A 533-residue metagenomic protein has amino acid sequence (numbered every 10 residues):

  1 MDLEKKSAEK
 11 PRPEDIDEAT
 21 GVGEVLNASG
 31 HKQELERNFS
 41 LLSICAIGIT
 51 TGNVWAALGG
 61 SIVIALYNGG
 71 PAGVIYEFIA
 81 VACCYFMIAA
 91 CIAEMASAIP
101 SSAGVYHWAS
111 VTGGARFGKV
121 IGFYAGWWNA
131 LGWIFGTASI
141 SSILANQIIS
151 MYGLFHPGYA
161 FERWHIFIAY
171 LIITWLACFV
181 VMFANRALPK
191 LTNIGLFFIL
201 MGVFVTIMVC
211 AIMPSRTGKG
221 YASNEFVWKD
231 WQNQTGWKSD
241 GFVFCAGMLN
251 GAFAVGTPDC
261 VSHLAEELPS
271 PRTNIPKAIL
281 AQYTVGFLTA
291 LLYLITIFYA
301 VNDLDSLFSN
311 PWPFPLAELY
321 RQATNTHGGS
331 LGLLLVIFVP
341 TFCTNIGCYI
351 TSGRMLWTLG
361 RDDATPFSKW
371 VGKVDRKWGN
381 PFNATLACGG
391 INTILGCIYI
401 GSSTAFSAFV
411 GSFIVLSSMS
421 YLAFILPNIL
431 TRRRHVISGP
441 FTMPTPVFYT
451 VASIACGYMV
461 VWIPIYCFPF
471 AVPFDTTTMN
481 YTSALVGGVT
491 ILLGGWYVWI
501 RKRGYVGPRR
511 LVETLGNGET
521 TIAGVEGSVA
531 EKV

Functional and structural regions predicted by a protein language model:
M1-P71, Y85-F86, A90, K229 (+1 more regions): Membrane-interface "cap" regions at the ends of multi-pass membrane proteins
N27-I143, V261, A265-L268, N274 (+1 more regions): Transmembrane helix-boundary motif of multi-pass solute transporters/channels
F78-I79, G122, Y152-N185, L200-T206 (+3 more regions): Transmembrane alpha-helical segments of multi-pass small-molecule transport proteins
G104-G118, G153-L154, Q234, A278 (+2 more regions): TM-loop-TM module centered on a large, flexible mid-protein loop between adjacent transmembrane helices in multi-pass
G158-H165, F197-T324, S330: Helix-loop-helix junctions that connect adjacent transmembrane segments in multi-pass membrane transporters
H165, K369-F382, Y421-A484: C-terminal membrane-solvent junction of multi-pass transporters and transport-like membrane proteins
H165-V227, G256, I279-Y283, V410-Y421 (+4 more regions): Membrane-interface loop-to-helix entry segments
G202-V209, G353-T358, A364, G411-P440 (+2 more regions): Hydrophobic alpha-helical segments of multi-pass membrane transport proteins
